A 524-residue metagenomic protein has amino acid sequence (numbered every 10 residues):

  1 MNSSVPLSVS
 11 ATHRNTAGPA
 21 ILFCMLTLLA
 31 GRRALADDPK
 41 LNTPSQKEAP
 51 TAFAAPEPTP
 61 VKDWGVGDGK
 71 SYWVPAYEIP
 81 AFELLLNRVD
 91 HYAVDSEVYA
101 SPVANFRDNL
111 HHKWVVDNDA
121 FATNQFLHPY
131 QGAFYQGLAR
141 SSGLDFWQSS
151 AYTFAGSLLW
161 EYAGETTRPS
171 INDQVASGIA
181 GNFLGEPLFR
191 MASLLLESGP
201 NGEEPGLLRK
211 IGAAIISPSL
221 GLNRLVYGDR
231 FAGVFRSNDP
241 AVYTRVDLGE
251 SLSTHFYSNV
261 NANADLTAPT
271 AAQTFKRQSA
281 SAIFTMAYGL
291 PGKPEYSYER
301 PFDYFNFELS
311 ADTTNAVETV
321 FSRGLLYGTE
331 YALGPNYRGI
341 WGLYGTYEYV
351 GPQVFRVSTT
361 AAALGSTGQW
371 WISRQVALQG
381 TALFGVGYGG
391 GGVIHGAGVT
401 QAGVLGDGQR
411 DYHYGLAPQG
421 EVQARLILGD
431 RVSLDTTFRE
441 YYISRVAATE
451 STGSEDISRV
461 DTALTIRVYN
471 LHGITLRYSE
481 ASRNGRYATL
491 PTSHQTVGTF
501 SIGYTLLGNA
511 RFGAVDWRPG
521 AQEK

Functional and structural regions predicted by a protein language model:
P19-L29: Bacterial N-terminal signal peptides
L26, R33-L127, Q131-G132, R140-S142 (+8 more regions): N-terminal targeting leaders of membrane proteins
Q131-G132, G164-S193, N201, P205 (+2 more regions): Alpha-helical transmembrane segments that form the membrane-embedded catalytic/substrate-binding core of multi-pass
D145-T166, G178, N182: Small-polar-interrupted transmembrane alpha-helices in polytopic inner-membrane proteins
W160-P169, S310-A316, T346-V354, G387-V393 (+4 more regions): Sequence/structural signature of outer-membrane beta-barrel proteins
A272-K276, V354-T360, G406-L416, E450-D456 (+1 more regions): Replace "Gram-negative outer membrane beta-barrel proteins" with "bacterial and organellar outer membrane beta-barrel
T285-G289, E330-A332, T367-W371, E421-I427 (+2 more regions): Transmembrane beta-barrel domains of outer membrane proteins
V468-N470, H494-K524: Outer-membrane beta-barrel "beta-signal"
